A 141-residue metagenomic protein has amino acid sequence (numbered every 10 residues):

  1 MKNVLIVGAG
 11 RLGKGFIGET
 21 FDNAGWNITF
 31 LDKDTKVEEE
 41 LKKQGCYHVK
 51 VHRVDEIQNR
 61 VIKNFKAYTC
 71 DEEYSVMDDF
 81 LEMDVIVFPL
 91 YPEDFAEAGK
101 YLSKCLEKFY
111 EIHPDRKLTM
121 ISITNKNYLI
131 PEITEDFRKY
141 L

Functional and structural regions predicted by a protein language model:
M1-V4, L118: Extreme N-terminal starter segment of soluble prokaryotic enzymes
V4-F21, I28: Glycine-rich adenosine-cofactor-binding loop
A9, K33, I123-N125: Cofactor-binding loop segments of dinucleotide-utilizing enzymes, especially the Rossmann-like FAD- and NAD(P)+-binding
F16-G18, E39-K42, I130-T134: A short acidic (Asp/Glu
T20-N23, R138: Short, solvent-exposed amphipathic alpha-helical segments in soluble enzyme and RNA/protein-processing domains
N23-D78: Glycine-rich phosphate-binding loop and adjoining beta1-alpha1-beta2 segment of Rossmann-like nucleotide-binding folds
I57-Y110: Rossmann-like NAD(P)-binding element
E93-L141: Rossmann-like NAD(P)(H) cofactor-binding subdomain of soluble oxidoreductases
